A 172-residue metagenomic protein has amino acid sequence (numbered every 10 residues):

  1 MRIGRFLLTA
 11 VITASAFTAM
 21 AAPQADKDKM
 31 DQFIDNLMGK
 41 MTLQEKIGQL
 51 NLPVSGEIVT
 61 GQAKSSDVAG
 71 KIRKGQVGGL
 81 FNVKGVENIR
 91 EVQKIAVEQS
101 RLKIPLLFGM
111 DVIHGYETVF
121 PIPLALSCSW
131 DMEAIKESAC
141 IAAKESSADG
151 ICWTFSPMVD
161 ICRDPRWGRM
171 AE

Functional and structural regions predicted by a protein language model:
M1-F6: Positively charged n-region of N-terminal signal peptides that target proteins for export
L8-T18: Bacterial N-terminal signal peptides
A22-E172: N-terminal beta-rich core of secreted/periplasmic extracellular enzymes
